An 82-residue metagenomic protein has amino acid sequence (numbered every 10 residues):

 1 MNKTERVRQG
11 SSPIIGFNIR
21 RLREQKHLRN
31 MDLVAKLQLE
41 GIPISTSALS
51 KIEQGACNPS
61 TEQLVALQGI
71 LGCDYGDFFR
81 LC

Functional and structural regions predicted by a protein language model:
M1-K26: A short, Lys/Arg-rich alpha-helix, primarily the initiator
I19, N30, T46, T61-L64: Helix-turn-helix DNA-binding elements, focusing on the entry/boundary residues of the two helices that contact DNA
E24, A35, G69: Alpha-helical residues within the helix-turn-helix
H27-K51: Short alpha-helical DNA-recognition segment
K51, R80-L81: Phosphate-coordinating loops and pocket residues in cytosolic domains that bind phosphorylated ligands
Q54: Short, conserved catalytic or interaction motifs in soluble domains
S60-D77: DNA major-groove recognition helix of helix-turn-helix/homeodomain DNA-binding modules
